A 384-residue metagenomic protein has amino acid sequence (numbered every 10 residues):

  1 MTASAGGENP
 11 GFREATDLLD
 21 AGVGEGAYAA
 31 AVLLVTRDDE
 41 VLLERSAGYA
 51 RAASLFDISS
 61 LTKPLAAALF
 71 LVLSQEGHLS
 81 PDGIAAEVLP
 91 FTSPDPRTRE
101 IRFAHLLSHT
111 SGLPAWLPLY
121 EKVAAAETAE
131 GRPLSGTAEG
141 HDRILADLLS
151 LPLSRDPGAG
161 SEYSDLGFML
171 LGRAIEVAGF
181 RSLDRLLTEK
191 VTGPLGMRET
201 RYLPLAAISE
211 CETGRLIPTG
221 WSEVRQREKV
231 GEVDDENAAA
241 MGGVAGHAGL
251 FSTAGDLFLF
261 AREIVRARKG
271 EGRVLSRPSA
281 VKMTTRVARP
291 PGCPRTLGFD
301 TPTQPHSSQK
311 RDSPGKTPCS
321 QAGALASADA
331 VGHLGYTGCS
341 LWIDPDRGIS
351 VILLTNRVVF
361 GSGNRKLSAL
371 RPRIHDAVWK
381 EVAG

Functional and structural regions predicted by a protein language model:
T2-A21, D234, T317-A324, A377-G384: Short, positively charged
G11, A15, I58-T62, A66 (+5 more regions): Hydrophobic (often cysteine-bearing) scaffold residues that line and stabilize catalytic clefts of nucleotide/cofactor
R13, L19, D39, D57-I84 (+4 more regions): Active-site SXXK
D20-G22, P157, L325-V331, G338: Short, P/G- and charge-enriched loop/turn segments at secondary-structure junctions
D20-R51, P81, L341-D344, S350-L354 (+1 more regions): A short, well-structured edge-of-sheet supersecondary motif
G24-L34, Y49-L106, L153-L166, A245-A248: Short active-site loop at a secondary-structure junction that contains or immediately precedes the catalytic residue(s)
P96-A328: Short, surface-exposed loop or secondary-structure junction motifs that flank catalytic or metal-binding residues
H333-G384: Structured C-terminal helix/loop/strand segments within mature extracytoplasmic catalytic/sensor domains
